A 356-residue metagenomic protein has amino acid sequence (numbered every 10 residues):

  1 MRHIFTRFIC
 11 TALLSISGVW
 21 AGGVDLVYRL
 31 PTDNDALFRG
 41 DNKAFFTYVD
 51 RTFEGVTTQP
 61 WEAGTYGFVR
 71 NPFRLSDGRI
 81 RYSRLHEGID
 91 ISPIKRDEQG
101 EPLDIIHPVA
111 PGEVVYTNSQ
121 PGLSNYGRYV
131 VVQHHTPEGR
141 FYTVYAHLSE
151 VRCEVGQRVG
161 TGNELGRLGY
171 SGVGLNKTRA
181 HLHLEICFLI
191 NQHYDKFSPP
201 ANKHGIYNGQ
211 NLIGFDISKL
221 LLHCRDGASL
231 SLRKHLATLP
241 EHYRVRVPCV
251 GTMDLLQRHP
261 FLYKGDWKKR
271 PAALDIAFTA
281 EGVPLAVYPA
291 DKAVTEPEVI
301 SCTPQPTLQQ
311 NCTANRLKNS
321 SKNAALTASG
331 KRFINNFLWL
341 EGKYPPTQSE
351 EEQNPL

Functional and structural regions predicted by a protein language model:
R2-T11: Sec-dependent signal peptide recognition, specifically the positively charged N-region followed immediately by
C10-A21, N42: Hydrophobic h-region of N-terminal signal peptides that target proteins for export in Gram-negative bacteria
G23-T52, V56-G64, E154, R179 (+2 more regions): Acidic, glycine-rich catalytic/binding loops that coordinate metals and/or anionic ligands
A63-H107: Short glycine/threonine/proline-enriched tight-turn/helix- or strand-capping micro-motif at secondary-structure
E101-L103, H107-E150, K177-H183: Zn2+-dependent peptidoglycan hydrolase active-site motif and core
G112-V114, G156-L168: A structural signal for short beta-strand/turn segments enriched in small hydrophobics and glycine
Q120-G122, L165-G166, S171-L175: Short, charged beta-turn/beta-strand-edge "cap" motif at the junction between a beta-strand and an adjacent loop
S329-L356: Short, low-complexity, Pro/Ser/Thr/Gly-rich segments in the mature regions of secreted, periplasmic
